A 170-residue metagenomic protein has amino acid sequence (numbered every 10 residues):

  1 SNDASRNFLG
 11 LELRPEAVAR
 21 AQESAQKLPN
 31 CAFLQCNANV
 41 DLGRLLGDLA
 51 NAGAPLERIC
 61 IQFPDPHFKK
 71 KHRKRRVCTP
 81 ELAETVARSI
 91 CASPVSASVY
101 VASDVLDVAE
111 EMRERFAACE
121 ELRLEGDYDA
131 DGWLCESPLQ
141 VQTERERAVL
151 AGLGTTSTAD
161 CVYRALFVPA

Functional and structural regions predicted by a protein language model:
S1-S5: Conserved SAM-binding loop of SAM-dependent methyltransferases across substrates and taxa, primarily the Class I
R6-L11: Short beta-strand element of Class I
R14: Conserved SAM/SAH-binding beta-strand->alpha-helix loop
R20-R58: S-adenosyl-L-methionine
N39, A54-V77: A short SAM/SAH-binding and catalytic strip from SAM-dependent methyltransferases
F63-P64, V101-L106: Short strand-turn motif at the edge of the Rossmann-like AdoMet-binding core
R76-S98: A short glycine-rich, Lys/Arg-flanked "PGG" loop and its adjoining helix->strand segment in the class I
V108-A170: Class I S-adenosyl-L-methionine
